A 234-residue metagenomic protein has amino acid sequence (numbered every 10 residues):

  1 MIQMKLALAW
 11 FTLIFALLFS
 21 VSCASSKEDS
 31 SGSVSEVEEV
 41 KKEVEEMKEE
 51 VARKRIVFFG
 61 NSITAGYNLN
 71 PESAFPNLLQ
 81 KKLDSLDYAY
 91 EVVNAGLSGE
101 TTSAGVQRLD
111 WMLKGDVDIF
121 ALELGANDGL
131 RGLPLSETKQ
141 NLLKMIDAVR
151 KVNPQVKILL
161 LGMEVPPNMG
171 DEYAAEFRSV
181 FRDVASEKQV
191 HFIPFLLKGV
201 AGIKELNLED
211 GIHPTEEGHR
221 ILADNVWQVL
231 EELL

Functional and structural regions predicted by a protein language model:
M1-F59, Y67-N70, D84-A89, K114-G115 (+4 more regions): N-terminal secretory targeting modules
N61, L97, M163: Cofactor-binding loop segments of dinucleotide-utilizing enzymes, especially the Rossmann-like FAD- and NAD(P)+-binding
N61-S62, A126: Active-site metal-binding loops of divalent metal-dependent hydrolases
T64-N70, T102-S103: Short, solvent-exposed loop/turn elements at domain surfaces
S73-D84: Short catalytic helix/loop segments, enriched in acidic residues and glycine and frequently bearing histidine
Y88-T101: A short beta-strand-loop structural module common to alpha/beta enzyme folds
V106-L234: Alpha-helical cap/lid subdomain in secreted, periplasmic, or secretory-pathway luminal O-acyl-processing enzymes
